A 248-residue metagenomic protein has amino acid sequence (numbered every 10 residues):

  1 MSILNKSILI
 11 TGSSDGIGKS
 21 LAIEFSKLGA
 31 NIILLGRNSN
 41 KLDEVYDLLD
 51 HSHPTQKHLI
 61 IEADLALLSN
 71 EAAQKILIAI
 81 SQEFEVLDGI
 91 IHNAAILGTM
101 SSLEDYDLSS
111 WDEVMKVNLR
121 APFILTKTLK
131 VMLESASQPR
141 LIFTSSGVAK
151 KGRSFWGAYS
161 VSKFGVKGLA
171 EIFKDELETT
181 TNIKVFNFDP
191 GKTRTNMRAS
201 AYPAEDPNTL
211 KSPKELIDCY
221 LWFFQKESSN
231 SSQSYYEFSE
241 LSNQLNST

Functional and structural regions predicted by a protein language model:
S14-D15: Conserved glycine-rich cofactor-binding loop
L28-V45: Conserved glycine-rich Rossmann-like NAD(P)H-binding loop of the short-chain dehydrogenase/reductase
S52-S69: Rossmann-fold cofactor-recognition segment
I76, S101-L103, S110-D112: Substrate-binding pocket helix/loop in short-chain dehydrogenase/reductase
N93-T99: Conserved NAD(P)H cofactor-binding loop of Rossmann-fold oxidoreductase domains
E134, R140-T179, D189-K192: Catalytic loop of short-chain dehydrogenase/reductase
I183-F188, T195, P203-T248: C-terminal helical subdomain
